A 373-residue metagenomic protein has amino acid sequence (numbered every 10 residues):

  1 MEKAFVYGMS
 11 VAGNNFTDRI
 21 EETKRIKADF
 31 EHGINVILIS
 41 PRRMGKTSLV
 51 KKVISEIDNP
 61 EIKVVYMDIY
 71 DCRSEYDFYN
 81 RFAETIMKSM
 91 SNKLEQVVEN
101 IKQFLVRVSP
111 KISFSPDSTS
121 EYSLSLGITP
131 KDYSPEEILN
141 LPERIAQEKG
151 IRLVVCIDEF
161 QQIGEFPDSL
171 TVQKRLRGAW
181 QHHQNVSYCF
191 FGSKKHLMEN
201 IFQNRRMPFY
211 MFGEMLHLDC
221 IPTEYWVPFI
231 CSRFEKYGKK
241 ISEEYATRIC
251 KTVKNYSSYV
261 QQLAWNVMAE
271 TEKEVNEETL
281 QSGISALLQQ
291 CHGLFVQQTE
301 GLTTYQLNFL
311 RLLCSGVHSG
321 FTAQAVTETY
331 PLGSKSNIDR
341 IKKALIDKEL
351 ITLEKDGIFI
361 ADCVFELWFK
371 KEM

Functional and structural regions predicted by a protein language model:
M1-V36, P41, T352: A short, basic N-terminal segment
E2-A4, Q289, G293-M373: C-terminal leucine-rich, beta-strand-based interaction scaffolds used for sensing/assembly
N35, I39-M44, S48-V154, S336: P-loop NTPase nucleotide-binding core
E56, N266, A344-D347: Alpha-helical DNA-recognition elements
S125-K194, Q203: Conserved Walker B catalytic segment
K195-G213: Short regulatory helix/loop adjacent to the ATP-binding pocket of P-loop NTPases
E214-Y225: Conserved AAA+ ATPase "SRH/arginine-finger" region at the nucleotide-binding site
V227, C231-L294, T304, K355: Amphipathic alpha-helical "lid/sensor" segments that cap RecA-like P-loop NTPase cores
